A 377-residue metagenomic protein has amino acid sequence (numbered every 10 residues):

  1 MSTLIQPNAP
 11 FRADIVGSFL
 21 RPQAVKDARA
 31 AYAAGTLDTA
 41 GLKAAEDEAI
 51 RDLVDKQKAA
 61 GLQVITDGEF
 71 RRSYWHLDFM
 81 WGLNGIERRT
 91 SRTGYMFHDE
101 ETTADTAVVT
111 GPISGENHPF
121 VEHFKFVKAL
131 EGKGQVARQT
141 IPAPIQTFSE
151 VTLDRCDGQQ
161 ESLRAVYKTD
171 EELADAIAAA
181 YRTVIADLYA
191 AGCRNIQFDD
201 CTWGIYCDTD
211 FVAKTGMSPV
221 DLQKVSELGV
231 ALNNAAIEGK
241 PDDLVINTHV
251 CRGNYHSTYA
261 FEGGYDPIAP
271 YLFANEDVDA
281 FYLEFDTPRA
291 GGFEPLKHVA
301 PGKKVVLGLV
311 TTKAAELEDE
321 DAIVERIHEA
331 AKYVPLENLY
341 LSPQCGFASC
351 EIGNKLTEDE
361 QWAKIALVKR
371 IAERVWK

Functional and structural regions predicted by a protein language model:
M1-K377: Domain-level signal for soluble alpha/beta catalytic cores
